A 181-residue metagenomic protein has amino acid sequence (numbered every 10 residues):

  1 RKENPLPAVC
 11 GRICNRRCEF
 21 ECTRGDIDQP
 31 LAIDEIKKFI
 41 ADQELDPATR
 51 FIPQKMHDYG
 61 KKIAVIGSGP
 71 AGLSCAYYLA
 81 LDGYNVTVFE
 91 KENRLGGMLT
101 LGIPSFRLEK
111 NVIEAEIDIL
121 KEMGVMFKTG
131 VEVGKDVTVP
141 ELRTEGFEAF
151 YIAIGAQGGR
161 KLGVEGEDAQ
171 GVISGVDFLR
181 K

Functional and structural regions predicted by a protein language model:
R1-N4, R17, I36, L99-F147: N-terminal Rossmann-like dinucleotide/flavin-binding domain of flavoprotein oxidoreductases that bind FAD/FMN
R1-R24: Glycine-rich loop-to-alpha-helix module at the N-terminal edge of alpha/beta enzyme cores
P5, G69-A71, R94: Residue-level detector of alpha-helix initiation sites
R16-D42: Iron-sulfur (Fe-S) cluster-binding segments and ferredoxin-like electron-carrier domains, especially [2Fe-2S]
I40-H57, A115-K135, G159-K181: Glycine-rich dinucleotide-binding loop and its adjacent helix/turn
K61-T87: N-terminal Rossmann-like FAD-binding beta1-loop-alpha1 element of flavoenzymes
I66, F89, F147-G155: Short hydrophobic core segments
Y84-T100: Glycine-rich FAD pyrophosphate-binding loop
